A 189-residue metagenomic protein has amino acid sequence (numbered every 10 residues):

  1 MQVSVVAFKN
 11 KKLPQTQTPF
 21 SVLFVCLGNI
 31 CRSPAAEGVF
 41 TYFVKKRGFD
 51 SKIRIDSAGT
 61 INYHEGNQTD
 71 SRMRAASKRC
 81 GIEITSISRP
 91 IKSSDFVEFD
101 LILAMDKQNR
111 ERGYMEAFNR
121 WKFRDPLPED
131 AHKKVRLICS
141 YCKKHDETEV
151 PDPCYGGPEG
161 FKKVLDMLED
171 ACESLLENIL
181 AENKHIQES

Functional and structural regions predicted by a protein language model:
Q2-F99, E177-H185: Conserved active-site segments centered on acidic
Q2-P14, P19, L101, K107 (+1 more regions): Phosphate-binding/catalytic loops
S33, D106-K107: Helix N-cap/beta->alpha junction signal
Y42, S57, R79, M105 (+2 more regions): Generic detector of well-ordered secondary structure
